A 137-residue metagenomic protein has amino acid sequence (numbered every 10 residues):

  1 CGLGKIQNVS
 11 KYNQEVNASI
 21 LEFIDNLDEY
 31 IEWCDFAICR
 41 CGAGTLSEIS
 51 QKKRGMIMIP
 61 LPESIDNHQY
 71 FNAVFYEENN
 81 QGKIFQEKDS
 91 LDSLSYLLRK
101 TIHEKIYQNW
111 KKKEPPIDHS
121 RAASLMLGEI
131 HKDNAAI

Functional and structural regions predicted by a protein language model:
C1-C39, Y70-A73, F85-S95: Donor-nucleotide binding loops and adjacent catalytic segments primarily of GT-B fold Leloir glycosyltransferases
A18, M56, G82: Hydrophobic anchor at the start of a short beta-strand that flanks the dinucleotide cofactor-binding loop
L27-H68: A donor-sugar binding/catalytic signature common to diverse glycosyltransferases and related nucleotide-sugar
I38, Y76, E114: Residue-level signature of catalytic and energy-coupling elements of molecular machines, predominantly ATP/GTP-dependent
K53, Y70-G82: Acidic, glycine-centered active-site loop in nucleotide-sugar glycosyltransferases
N79-Q86, S90-I106: C-terminal "capping" alpha-helix adjacent to the active site of nucleotide-linked donor transferases in cell-envelope
H103, H119-I137: C-terminal alpha-helical cap of glycosyltransferases
I106-H119: A short, well-ordered alpha-helix in the C-terminal region of glycosyltransferases
